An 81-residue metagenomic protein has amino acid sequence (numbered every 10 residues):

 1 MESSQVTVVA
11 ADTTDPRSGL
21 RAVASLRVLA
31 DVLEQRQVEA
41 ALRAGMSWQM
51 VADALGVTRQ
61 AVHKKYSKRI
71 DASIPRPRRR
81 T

Functional and structural regions predicted by a protein language model:
T13-E34: Short, Lys/Arg-enriched anionic-surface-contact patches
E34, L55, Y66: DNA major-groove recognition helix of helix-turn-helix
A41-R43: Short amphipathic helical patch at the helix-1/turn junction of helix-turn-helix
S47-W48: Helix-turn-helix DNA-binding elements, focusing on the entry/boundary residues of the two helices that contact DNA
V51-A52: The alpha-helix within a helix-turn-helix
A72-T81: Short Lys/Arg-enriched helix C-cap and helix-to-coil transition segments that create basic nucleic-acid-contact patches
